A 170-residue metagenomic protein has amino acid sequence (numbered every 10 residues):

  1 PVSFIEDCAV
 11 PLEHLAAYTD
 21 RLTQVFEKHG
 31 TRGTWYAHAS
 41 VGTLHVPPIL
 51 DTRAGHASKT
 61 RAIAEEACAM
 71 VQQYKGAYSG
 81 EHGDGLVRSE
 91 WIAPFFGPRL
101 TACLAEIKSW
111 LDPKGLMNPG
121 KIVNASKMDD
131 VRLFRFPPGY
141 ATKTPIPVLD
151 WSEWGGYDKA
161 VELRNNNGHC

Functional and structural regions predicted by a protein language model:
V2-T31, T52-G80, D84-C170: Phosphate/diphosphate-binding loops
R32-T52, V87-R88: Histidine-centered divalent-metal-coordination microenvironment in nucleic-acid enzymes
